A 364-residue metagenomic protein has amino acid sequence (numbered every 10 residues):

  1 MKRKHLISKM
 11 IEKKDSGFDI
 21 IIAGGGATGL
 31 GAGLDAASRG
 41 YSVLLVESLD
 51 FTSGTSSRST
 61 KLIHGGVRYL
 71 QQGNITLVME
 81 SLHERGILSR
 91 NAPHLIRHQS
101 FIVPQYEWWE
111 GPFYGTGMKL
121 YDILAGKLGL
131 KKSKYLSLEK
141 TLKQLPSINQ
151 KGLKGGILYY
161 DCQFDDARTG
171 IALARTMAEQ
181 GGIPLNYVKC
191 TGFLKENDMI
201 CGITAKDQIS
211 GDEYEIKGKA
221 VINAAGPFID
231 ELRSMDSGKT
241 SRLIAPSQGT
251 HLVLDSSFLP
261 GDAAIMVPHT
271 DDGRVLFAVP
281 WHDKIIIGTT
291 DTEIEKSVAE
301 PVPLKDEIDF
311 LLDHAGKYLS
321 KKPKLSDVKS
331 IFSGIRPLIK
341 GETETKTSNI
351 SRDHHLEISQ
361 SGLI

Functional and structural regions predicted by a protein language model:
M1-I20, D35-R39: Extreme N-terminal leader/targeting segments of oxidoreductases
S16-F18, S210-A220: Core beta-strand elements of the Rossmann-like FAD/NAD(P) dinucleotide-binding domain in flavoenzyme oxidoreductases
I22-A23, I216-G226: Short hydrophobic core segments
A37-S57: Glycine-rich FAD pyrophosphate-binding loop
K61-Q144, L276: Dinucleotide-binding Rossmann-like beta1-alpha1 core, especially the glycine-rich loop that anchors the ADP
Q105-R175, E179-Q180, L185, F193-M199 (+4 more regions): Flavin (FAD/FMN) cofactor-binding and adjacent substrate-gating region of FAD-dependent oxidoreductase domains
R168, T176, S234-I286, T292-I364: C-terminal catalytic lobe of FAD-dependent flavoproteins
N223-G238: Flavin (primarily FAD) binding-site architecture
